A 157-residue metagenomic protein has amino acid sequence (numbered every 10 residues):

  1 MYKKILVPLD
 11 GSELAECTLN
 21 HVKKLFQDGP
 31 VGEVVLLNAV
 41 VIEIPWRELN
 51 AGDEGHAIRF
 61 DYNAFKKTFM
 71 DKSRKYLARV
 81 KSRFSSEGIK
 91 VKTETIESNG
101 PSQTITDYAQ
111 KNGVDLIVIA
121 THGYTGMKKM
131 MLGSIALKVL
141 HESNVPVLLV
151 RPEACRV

Functional and structural regions predicted by a protein language model:
M1-F60, S85-E87: Small/aliphatic-rich secondary-structure junction motif
K4, E13, D107-V157: Gly/Ser-rich helix-loop-strand patches that form or flank binding pockets for ribonucleotide-derived cofactors
V7, V34-L36, Y76, F84 (+2 more regions): Short, structured motif recognition centered on aromatic/hydrophobic residues
K24, R79-I117, A154-V157: Structural beta-alpha unit
E33, K90-K92, P146: Conserved beta-strand segments of alpha/beta enzyme cores
A39-I42, F69-A78, S82: Redox- and metal-dependent alpha/beta enzyme cores, enriched for Fe-S-associated oxidoreductases and cofactor-handling
A39-V41, S98, P152: Active-site loop/turn elements of alpha/beta-hydrolase fold enzymes, especially the short glycine-/histidine-rich
A57-K75: A short acidic, glycine-rich active-site loop that binds or catalyzes chemistry on phosphate/adenosine moieties
